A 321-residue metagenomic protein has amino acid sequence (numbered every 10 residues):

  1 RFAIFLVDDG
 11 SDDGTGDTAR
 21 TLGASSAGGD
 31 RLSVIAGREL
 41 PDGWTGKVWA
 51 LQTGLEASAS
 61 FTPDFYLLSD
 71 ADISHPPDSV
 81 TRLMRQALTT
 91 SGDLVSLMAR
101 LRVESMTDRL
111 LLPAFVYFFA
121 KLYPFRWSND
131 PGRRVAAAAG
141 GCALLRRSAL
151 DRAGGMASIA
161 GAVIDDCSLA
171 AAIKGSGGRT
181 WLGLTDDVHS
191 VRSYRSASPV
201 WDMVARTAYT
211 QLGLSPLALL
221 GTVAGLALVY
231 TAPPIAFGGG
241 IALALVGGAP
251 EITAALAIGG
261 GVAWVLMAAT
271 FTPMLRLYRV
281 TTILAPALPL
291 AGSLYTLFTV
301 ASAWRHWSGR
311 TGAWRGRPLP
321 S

Functional and structural regions predicted by a protein language model:
R1-F2, D12, G16-L22, P124-R133 (+1 more regions): N-terminal signal-anchor transmembrane helix
R1-L6, G14, G29-S33, D64: Short loop->beta transition adjacent to catalytic acidic/histidine clusters or analogous donor-positioning motifs
D8-T18, R38-E39, I73: A conserved acidic beta->alpha catalytic loop
G14, S69-Q86: Acidic donor-binding/catalytic loop of UDP-sugar-dependent glycosyltransferases, especially processive GT2
G28-G29, S33-P63, R82-A153, A157 (+2 more regions): Long helical/loop segments within the catalytic core of UDP-sugar-dependent glycosyltransferases, especially the large
G54, P63, D70-I73, D165: Short acidic donor-binding/metal-coordinating loop in glycosyltransferase active sites
A87, S91-K121, S148-D151, M156-L219 (+2 more regions): Catalytic donor/gating beta->alpha subdomain of glycosyltransferases that bind UDP-sugars
L219-G309: Membrane-embedded multi-pass helical conduit in multi-pass membrane proteins, especially envelope-biosynthetic
